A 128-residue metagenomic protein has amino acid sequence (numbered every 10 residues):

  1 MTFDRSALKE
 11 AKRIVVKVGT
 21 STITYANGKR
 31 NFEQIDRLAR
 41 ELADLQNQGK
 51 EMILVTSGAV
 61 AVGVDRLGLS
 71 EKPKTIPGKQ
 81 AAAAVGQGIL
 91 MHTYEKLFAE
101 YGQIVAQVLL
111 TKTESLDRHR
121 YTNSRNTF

Functional and structural regions predicted by a protein language model:
M1-F128: Nucleotide/pyrophosphate-binding catalytic subdomain
